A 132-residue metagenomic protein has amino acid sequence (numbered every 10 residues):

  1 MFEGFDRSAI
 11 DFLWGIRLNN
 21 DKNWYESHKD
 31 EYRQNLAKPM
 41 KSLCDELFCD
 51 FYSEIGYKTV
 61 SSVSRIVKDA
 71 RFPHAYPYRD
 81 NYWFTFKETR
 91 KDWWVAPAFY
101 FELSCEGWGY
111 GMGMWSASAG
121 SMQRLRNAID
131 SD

Functional and structural regions predicted by a protein language model:
M1-A9: Acidic, low-complexity proline/glycine-rich segments
E3, S42-E46, S62-R65, Y78-N81 (+1 more regions): A short linear-motif detector with a strong N-terminal bias
A9-I10, W14-I66: Active-site acidic/histidine clusters and adjacent loop/turn architecture that either coordinate catalytic ions
I66-V67, L125: Soluble, non-transmembrane alpha-helical interaction regions
F72-D132: Aromatic- and glycine-enriched beta-alpha-beta binding-site module
